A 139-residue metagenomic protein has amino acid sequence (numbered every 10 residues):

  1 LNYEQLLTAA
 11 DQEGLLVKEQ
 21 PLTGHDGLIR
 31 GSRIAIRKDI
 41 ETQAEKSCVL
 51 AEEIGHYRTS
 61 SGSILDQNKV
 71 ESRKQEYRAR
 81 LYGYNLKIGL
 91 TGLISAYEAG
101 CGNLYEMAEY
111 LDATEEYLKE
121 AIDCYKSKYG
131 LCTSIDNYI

Functional and structural regions predicted by a protein language model:
L1-I139: Active-site hotspot residues in diverse enzymes, especially metal/ion-binding acidic/histidine motifs
